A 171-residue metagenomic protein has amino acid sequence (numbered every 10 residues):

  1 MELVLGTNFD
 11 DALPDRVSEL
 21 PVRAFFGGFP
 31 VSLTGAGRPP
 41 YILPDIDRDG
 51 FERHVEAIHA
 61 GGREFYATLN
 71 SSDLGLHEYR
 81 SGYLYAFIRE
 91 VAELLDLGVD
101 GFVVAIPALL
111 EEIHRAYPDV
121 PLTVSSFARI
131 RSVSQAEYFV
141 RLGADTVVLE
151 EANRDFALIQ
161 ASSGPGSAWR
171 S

Functional and structural regions predicted by a protein language model:
M1-S171: Non-catalytic helical/linker scaffolds that mediate oligomerization, partner binding, and domain coupling around large
